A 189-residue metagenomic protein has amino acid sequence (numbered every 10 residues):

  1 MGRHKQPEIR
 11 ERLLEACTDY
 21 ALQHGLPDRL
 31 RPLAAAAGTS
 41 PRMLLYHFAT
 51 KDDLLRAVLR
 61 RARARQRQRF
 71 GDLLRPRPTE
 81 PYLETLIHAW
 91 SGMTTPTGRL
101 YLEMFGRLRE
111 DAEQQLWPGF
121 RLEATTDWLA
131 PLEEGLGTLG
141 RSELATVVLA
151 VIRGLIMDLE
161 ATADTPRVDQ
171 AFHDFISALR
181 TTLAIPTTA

Functional and structural regions predicted by a protein language model:
M1-E8, I185-A189: N-terminal intrinsically disordered/low-complexity leader segments
K5-A16, L144: N-terminal positioning helix adjacent to the helix-turn-helix/winged-helix DNA-binding module
R12, A16, Y20-D53, A57: Helix-turn-helix
R12, D53, P81, T85 (+4 more regions): Amphipathic alpha-helical interaction segments
F48, G92, M104-A112: Short helix-capping/turn signature of helix-turn-helix
A57, Q68-R99, L144, V148: Hydrophobic alpha-helical connector segments
R67-G71, T95-L102, A112-T146, Q170-H173 (+1 more regions): Amphipathic alpha-helical packing segments from all-alpha helical-bundle domains
G106-E110, L149-V168, S177-T187: Amphipathic C-terminal alpha-helical segment
